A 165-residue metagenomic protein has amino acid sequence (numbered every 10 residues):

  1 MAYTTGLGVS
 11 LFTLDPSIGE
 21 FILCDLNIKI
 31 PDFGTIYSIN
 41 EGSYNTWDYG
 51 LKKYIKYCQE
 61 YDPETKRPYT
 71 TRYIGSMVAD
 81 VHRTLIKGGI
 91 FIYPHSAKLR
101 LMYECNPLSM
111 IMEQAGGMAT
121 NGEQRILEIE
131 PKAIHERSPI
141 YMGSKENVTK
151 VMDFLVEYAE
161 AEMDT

Functional and structural regions predicted by a protein language model:
M1-T165: IMPase-like, lithium-sensitive Mg2+-dependent phosphomonoesterase catalytic core
